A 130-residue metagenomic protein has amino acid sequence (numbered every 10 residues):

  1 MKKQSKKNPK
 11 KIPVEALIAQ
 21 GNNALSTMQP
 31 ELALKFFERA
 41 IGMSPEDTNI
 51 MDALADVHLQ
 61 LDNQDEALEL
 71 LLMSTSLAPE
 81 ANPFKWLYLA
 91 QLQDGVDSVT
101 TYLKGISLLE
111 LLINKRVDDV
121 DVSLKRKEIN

Functional and structural regions predicted by a protein language model:
P13, D47, A81-N82: Residue-level recognition of tetratricopeptide repeat
P45, A78-E80, E110: Short coil turns that delineate tetratricopeptide repeat
I50, P83-K85, V122: TPR alpha-solenoid repeat register
